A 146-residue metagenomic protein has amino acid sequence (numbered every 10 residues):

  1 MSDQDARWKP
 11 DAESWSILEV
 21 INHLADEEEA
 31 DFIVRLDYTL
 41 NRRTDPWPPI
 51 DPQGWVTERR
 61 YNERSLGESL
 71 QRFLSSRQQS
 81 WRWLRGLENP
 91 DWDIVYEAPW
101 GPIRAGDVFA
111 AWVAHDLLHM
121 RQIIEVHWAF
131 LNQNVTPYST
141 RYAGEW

Functional and structural regions predicted by a protein language model:
Q4-K9, L66-L70: Short helix-to-loop capping/linker segments positioned immediately adjacent to catalytic or ligand/cofactor-binding
Q4-R7, Y38-N41, S76-Q79, L87-E88: A generic short-segment signal for beta-strand/edge and adjacent turn/coil regions
R7-P52, V95-W146: Short, contiguous alpha-helical
Q53-D93, D107-W112: Acidic/histidine-rich alpha-helical segments that form the ligand environment of transition-metal centers
